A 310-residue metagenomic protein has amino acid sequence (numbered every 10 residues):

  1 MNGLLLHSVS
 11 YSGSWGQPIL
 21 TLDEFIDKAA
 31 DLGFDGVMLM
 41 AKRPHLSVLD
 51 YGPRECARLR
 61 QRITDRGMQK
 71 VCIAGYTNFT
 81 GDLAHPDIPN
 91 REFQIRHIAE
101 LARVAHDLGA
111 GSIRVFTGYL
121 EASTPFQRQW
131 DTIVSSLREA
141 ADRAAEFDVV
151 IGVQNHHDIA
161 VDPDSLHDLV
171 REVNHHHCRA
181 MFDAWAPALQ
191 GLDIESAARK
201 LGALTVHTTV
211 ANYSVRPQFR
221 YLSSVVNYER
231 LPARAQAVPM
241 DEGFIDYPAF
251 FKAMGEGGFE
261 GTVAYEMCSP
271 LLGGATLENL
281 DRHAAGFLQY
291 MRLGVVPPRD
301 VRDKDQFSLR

Functional and structural regions predicted by a protein language model:
M1-H106, A110, R128, R138 (+6 more regions): N-terminal pre-domain/capping segments
G3-L4, S8, V37, S135-F244 (+2 more regions): Acidic/histidine-rich catalytic cores of soluble enzymes
G13-L20, K42-E55, G81-A84, L120-P125 (+5 more regions): Acidic-and-aromatic substrate-binding clefts and catalytic sites of carbohydrate-active enzymes
A105-F126, F147-H156: Active-site groove signature of glycoside hydrolases
A122-L137: Active-site cleft segment of glycoside hydrolase catalytic domains centered on the general acid/base Glu
F250, T262-V263: H/E-rich (His + Asp/Glu) clusters that bind or coordinate divalent metals
A264-R282: A short, acidic, flexible beta-alpha connecting loop/helix-capping segment that sits on the rim of active
